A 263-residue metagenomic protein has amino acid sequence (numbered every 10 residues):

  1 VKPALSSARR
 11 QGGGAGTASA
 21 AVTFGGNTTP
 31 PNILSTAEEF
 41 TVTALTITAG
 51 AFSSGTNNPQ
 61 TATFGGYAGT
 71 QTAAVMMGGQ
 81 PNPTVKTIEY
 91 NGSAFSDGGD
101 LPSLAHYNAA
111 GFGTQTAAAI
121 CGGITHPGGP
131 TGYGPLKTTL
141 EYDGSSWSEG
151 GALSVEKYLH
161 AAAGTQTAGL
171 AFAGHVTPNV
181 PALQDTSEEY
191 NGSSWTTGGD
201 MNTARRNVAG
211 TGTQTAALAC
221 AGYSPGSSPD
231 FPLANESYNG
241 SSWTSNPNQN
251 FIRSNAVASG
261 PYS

Functional and structural regions predicted by a protein language model:
V1-S263: Polar, enzyme-active/binding microenvironments
